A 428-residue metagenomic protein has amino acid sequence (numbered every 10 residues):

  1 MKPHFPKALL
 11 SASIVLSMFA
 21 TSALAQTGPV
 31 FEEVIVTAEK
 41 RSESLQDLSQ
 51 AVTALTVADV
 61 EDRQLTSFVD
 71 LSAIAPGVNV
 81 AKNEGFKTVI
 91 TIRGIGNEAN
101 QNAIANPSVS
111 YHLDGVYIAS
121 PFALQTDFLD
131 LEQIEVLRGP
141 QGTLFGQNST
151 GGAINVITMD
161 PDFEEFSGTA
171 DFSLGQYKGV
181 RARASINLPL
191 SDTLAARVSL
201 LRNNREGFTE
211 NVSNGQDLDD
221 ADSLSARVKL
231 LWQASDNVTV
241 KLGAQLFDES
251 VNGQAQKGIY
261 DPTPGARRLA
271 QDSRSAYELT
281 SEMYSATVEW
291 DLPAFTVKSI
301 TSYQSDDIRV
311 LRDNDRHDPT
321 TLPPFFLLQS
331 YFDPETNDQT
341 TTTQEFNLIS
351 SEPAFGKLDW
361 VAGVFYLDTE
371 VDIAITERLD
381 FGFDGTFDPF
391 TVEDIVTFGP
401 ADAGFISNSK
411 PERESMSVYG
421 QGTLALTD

Functional and structural regions predicted by a protein language model:
P29, G85, L124, F163 (+6 more regions): Transmembrane beta-barrel outer-membrane domains
P29-E165: Acidic, small-polar-rich N-terminal luminal/periplasmic segments of exported/outer-membrane proteins
E33, V89, A153, T169 (+6 more regions): Membrane-embedded beta-strand positions in outer-membrane beta-barrel channels/transporters
N106-S108, S120, L129-E132, R138 (+6 more regions): Outer-membrane beta-barrel translocator/receptor signature
L137, S167-T169, F208-N214, G265-D272 (+2 more regions): Extracytoplasmic loops and strand-loop junctions of Gram-negative outer membrane beta-barrel proteins
G168-F172, V198-L200, L242, S299-T301 (+2 more regions): Membrane-embedded beta-strand positions of outer-membrane beta-barrel proteins
V212-D220, K357, V361-D428: Signature of Gram-negative outer-membrane beta-barrel scaffolds
G215, D219-W360, L367-V371: Outer-membrane beta-barrel domain signature, strongest for Gram-negative TonB-dependent receptors and also present
